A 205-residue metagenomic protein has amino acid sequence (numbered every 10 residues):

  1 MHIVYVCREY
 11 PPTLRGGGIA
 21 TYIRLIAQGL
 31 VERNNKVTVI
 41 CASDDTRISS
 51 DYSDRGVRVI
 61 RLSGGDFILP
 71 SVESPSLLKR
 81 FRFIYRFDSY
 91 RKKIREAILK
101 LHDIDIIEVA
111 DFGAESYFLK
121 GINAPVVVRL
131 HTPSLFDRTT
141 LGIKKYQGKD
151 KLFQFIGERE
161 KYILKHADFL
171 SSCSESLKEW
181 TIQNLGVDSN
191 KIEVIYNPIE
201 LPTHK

Functional and structural regions predicted by a protein language model:
M1-I60, L99-H102: N-terminal subdomain of nucleotide-sugar transferases
T38, K165-E175, T181: A short beta-strand/loop micro-motif in the catalytic core of glycosyltransferases that engages the nucleotide-sugar
V39-L99: A conserved catalytic-core segment of Leloir-type glycosyltransferases
S43, S176, I195-P198: Carbohydrate-associated surface elements
D45, G113-A114, S171, S176-K178: Alpha-helix capping/helix-boundary segments
D66-R80, G121-K161: Acceptor-binding helix/loop patch of EC 2.4 sugar-transfer enzymes, predominantly nucleotide-sugar-dependent
F87-R91, I104-D137: An aromatic- and histidine-rich active-site surface loop
E179-Q183, S189-K191, P198-K205: Acidic anion/phosphate-binding donor-loop and adjacent secondary structure in glycosyltransferase catalytic cores
